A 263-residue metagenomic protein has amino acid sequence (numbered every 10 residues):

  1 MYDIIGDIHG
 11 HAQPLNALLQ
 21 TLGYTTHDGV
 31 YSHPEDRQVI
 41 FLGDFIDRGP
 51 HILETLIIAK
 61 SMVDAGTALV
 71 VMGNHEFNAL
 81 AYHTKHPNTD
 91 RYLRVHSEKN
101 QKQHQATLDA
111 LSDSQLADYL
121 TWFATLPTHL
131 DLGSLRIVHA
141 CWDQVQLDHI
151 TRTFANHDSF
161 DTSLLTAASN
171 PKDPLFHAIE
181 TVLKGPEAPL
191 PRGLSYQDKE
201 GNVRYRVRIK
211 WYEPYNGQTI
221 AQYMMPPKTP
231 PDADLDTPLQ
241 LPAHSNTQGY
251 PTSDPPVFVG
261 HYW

Functional and structural regions predicted by a protein language model:
M1-I58: N-terminal active-site segment of His-dependent metallophosphoesterases
Y2, Q38, L135-R136, P256: Structural motif
I5-G6, I40-G43, V70-G73, V257-G260: Active-site neighborhood of phospho(di)ester-bond hydrolases with catalytic His/Asp-centered motifs
D7-H11, N74-H75, H139, H261: Histidine-centered divalent metal-coordination motifs
T25-G29, L56-I57, F123-T125, P242-N246: A generic local structural motif
E35-D36, G49-L56, S61-P189: Active-site neighborhood of divalent metal-dependent phosphoester bond hydrolases
F41-I46, E98-L111, M224-D234: Short, basic, glycine/proline-bearing loop/turn elements
N170-W263: Alpha/beta-hydrolase fold catalytic core
